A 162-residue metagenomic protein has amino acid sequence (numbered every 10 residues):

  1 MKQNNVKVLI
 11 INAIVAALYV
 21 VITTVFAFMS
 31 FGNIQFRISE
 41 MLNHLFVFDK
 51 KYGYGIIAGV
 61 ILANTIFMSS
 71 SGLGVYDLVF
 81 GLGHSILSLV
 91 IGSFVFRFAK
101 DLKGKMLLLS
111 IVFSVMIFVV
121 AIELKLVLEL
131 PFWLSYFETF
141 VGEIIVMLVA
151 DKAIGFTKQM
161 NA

Functional and structural regions predicted by a protein language model:
M1-Y54, A58: Hydrophobic transmembrane alpha-helices
A27-N33, I61-A162: Membrane-embedded alpha-helical hairpins and interfacial helices in multi-pass inner-membrane proteins
